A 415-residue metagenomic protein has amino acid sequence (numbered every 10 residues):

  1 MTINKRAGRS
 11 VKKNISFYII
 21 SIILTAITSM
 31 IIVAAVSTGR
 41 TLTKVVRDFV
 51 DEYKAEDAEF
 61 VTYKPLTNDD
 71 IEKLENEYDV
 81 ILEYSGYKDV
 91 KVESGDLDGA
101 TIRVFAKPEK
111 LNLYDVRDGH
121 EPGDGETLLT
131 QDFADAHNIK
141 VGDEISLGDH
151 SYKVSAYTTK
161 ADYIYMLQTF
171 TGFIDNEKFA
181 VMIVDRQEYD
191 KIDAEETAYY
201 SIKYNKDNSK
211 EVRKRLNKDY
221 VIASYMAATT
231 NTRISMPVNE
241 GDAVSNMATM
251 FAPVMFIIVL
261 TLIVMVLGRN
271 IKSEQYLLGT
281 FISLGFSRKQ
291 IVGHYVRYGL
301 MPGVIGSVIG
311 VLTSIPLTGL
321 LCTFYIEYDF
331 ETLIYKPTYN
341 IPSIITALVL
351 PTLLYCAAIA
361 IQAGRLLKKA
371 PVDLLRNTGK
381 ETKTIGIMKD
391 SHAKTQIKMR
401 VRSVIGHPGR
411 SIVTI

Functional and structural regions predicted by a protein language model:
M1, L367-I385: Short cytosolic juxtamembrane segments of multi-pass membrane proteins
M1-L260, R269, Y328: Membrane transport/envelope proteins' first extracytoplasmic loop
M1-M30, V296, K383-I415: N-terminal Sec/SRP start-transfer signal
R9-S10, N14, T261-M301: Interfacial "coupling" helices/loops that link adjacent transmembrane helices in transporter permeases
G39, T43-R47, I359-V372: Juxtamembrane/interface segments at transmembrane-helix termini
K140, S287-R288, A370: Short coil/turn motifs that cap or connect alpha-helices
G142, G285, G310: Conserved G/P- and acidic residue-centered "switch" motifs that form tight phosphate/ATP-binding loops in soluble
V264-R269, E274-Y276, L300-L333, I341-K368: Small-residue-rich transmembrane alpha-helices
